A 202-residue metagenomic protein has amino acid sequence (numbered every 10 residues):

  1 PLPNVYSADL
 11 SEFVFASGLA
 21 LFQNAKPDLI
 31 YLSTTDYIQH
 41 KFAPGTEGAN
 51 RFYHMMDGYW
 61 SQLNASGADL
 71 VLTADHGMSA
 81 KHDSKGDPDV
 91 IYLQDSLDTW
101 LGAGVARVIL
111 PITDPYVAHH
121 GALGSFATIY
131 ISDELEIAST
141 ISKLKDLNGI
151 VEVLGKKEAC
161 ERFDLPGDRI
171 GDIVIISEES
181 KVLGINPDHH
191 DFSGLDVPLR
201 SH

Functional and structural regions predicted by a protein language model:
P1, N50-G58, V90-L110: Acidic, His- and aromatic-enriched active-site or binding-groove loops in soluble protein domains that engage sugars
P1-A43, H119-G121, S125, I131 (+3 more regions): His/Asp/Glu-rich, glycine-adjacent segments that coordinate divalent cations and/or stabilize oxyanion chemistry on
K26-P27, A68, I170: Short, high-confidence coil segments that cap the C-terminus of an alpha-helix and link into the following beta-strand
L29-S33, V71, V174: Structural motif
I38-F42, S79-H82, G86-D89, L183-I185: Short catalytic/ligand-binding loop motif for oxyanion handling, primarily in non-cytosolic enzymes, centered on
G45-A49: Short glycine-enriched, charge-decorated loop/helix-capping segments at active-site entrances that position
R51-L93, I175: Metal-dependent active-site segment of extracytoplasmic phospho-/sulfohydrolases and closely related
P111-H202: Active-site neighborhoods of enzymes that stabilize oxyanions during catalysis
